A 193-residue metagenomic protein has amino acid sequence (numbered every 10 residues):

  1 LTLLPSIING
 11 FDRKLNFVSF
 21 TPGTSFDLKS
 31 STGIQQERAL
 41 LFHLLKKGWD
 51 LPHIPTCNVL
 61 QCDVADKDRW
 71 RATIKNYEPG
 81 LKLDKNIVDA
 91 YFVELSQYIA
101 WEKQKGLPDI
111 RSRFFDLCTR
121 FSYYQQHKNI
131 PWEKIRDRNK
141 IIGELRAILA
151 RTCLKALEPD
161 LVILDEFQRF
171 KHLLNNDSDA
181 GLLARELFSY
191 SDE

Functional and structural regions predicted by a protein language model:
L1, Y124-E193: Signature of the SF2 helicase/ATPase Hel1-core->accessory helical subdomain module
T2-R151: Coupling/switch/interface segments within P-loop NTPase motor domains and analogous charged loops in nucleic-acid
